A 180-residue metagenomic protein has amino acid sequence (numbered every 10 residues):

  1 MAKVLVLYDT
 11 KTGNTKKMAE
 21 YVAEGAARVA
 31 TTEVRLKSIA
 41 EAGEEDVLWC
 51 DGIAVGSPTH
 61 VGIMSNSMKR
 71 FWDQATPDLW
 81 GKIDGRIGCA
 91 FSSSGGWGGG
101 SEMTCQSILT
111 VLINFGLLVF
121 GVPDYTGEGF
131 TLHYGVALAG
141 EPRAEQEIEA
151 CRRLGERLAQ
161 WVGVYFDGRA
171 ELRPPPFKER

Functional and structural regions predicted by a protein language model:
A2-V29: N-terminal beta1-alpha1 ligand-phosphate binding loop
L7-D9, K37, F91: Short hydrophobic segments within beta-strands
M18, R35, D46-L48: Amphipathic alpha-helical hairpins
G25-T32, D78-K82: Short helix-capping segments at alpha-helix termini
T31-A42: A short beta-strand-loop structural module common to alpha/beta enzyme folds
A40-G127: Helix-loop-strand module that forms the ligand-binding subsite of alpha/beta enzymes
G121-R180: Glycine-rich phosphate/pyrophosphate-binding loop and the adjoining helix
